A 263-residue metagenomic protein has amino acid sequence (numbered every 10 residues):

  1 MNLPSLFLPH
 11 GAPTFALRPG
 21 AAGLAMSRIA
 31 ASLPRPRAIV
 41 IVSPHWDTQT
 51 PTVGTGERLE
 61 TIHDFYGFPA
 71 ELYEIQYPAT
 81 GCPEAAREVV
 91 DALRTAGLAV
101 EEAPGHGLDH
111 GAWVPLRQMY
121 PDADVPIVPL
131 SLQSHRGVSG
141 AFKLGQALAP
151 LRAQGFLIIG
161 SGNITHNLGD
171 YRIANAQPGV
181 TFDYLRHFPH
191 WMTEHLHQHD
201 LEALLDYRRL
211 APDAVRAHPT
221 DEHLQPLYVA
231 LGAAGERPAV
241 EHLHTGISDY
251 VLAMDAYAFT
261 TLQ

Functional and structural regions predicted by a protein language model:
M1-V100: A short aromatic-anchored loop/beta-hairpin motif
L6-F7, D64-E71, Y120-P129, L205: Short, basic/glycine-rich phosphate-binding loops at helix/coil junctions that contact nucleotide phosphates
A38-V42, E102, P129, L157-N163: A structural signal for short, well-ordered beta-strand segments and their strand-loop junctions that often border
P44-T48, E57-L59, H106-L116, I164: Short glycine-enriched loops at secondary-structure junctions
L72-T80, S131-V138, A214: Flexible, glycine/proline-enriched loop segments at strand-loop-helix junctions that form or flank small-ligand binding
A86-F142, A147: Internal, conserved structured core segments that host functional sites
D91, T95, V125-I127, R136 (+3 more regions): Surface-exposed, charge/polar-rich loops and edge strands
